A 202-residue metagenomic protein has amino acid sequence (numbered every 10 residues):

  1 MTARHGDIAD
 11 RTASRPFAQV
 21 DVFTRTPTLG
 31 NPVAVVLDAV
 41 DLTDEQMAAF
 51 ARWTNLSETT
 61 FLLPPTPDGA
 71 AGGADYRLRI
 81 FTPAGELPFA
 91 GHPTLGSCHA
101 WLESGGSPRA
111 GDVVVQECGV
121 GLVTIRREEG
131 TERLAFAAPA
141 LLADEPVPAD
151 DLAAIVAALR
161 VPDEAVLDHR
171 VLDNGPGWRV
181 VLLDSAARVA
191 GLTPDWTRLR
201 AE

Functional and structural regions predicted by a protein language model:
M1-L29: N-terminal, positively charged, Ser/Thr/Ala/Gly-biased leader segments that form transit/presequence-like amphipathic
R15, N31, Y76, V123: Change "...and in nucleic-acid phosphodiester-cleaving endonucleases..." to "...and in nucleic-acid processing enzymes
F23, L63-P67, R126-E128: Short beta-strand micro-motifs enriched in acidic
T28-V36: Generic N-terminal amphipathic, Lys/Arg-enriched alpha-helix
A48-E86: Anion-binding (especially nucleotide phosphate/pyrophosphate-binding) glycine-rich loop and adjoining beta-alpha core
A74-D75, F81-E202: Acidic, low-complexity central loop/insert segments
